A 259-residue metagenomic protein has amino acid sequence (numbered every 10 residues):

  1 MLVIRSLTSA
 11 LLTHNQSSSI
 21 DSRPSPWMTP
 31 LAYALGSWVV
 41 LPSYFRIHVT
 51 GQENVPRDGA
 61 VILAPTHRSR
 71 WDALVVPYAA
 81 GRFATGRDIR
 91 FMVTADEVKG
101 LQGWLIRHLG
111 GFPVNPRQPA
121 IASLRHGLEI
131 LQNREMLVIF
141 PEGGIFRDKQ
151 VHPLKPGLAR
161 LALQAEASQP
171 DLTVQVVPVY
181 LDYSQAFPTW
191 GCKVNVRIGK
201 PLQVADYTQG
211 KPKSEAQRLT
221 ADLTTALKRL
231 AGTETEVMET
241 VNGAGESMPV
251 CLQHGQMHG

Functional and structural regions predicted by a protein language model:
I4-Q16, I20-P24, M28, I121-G259: Non-catalytic C-terminal accessory region of glycerolipid acyltransferases and related lyso-lipid remodeling enzymes
D21-R46, K99-L109, T189-W190, G259: Alpha-helical membrane-targeting segments
T29, G36-H67: Helix-to-loop junction immediately C-terminal to a conserved catalytic motif
F45, R117-I121: A conditional alpha-helix N-cap/helix-loop micro-motif detector
V49, K99, I121-L124: Structural motif corresponding to alpha-helix initiation and N-cap regions
V49, L63, F91-M92, V176 (+1 more regions): Generic preference for hydrophobic
R57-Q118: Catalytic core of membrane glycerolipid acyltransferases/transacylases, capturing the structured, soluble-facing
